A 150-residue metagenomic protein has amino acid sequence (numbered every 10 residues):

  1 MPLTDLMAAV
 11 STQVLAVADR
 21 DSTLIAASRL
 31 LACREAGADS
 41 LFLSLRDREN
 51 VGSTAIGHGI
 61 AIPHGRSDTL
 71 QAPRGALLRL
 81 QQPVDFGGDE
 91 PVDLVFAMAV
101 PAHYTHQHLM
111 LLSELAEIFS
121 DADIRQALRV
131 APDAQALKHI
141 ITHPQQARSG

Functional and structural regions predicted by a protein language model:
M1-G150: Cytosolic covalent-transfer regions centered on His/Cys nucleophiles that carry phosphoryl or persulfide groups
